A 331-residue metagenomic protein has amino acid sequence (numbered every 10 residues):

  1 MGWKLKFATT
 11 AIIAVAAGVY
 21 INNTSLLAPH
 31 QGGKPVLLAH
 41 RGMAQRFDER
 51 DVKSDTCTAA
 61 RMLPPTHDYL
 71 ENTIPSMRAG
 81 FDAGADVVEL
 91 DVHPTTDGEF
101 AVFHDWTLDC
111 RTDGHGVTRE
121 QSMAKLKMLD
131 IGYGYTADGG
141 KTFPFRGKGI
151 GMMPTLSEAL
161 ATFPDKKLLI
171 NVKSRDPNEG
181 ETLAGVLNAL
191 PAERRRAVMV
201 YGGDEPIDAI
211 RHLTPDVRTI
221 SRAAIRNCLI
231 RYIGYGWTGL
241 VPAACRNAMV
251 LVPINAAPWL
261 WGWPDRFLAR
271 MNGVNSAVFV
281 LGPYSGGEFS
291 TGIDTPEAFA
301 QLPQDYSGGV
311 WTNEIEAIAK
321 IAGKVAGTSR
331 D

Functional and structural regions predicted by a protein language model:
G2-D331: Phosphate-group recognition and catalysis centered on beta-loop-alpha active-site segments
